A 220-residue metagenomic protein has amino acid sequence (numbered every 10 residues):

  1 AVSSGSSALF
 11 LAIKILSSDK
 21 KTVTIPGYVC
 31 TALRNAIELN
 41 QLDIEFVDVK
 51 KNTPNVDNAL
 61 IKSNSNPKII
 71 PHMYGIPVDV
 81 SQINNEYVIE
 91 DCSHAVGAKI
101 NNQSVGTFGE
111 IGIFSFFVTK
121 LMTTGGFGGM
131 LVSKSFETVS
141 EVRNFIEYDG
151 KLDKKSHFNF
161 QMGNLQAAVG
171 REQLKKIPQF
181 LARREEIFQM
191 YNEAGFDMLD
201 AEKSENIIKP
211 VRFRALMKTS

Functional and structural regions predicted by a protein language model:
A1-T22, L33-E38, F46: Phosphate-binding glycine-rich loop
A1-V2, I25, I70-P71: A short beta-strand submotif of the Rossmann-like class I SAM-dependent methyltransferase core that lines
G5-S6, D48, I69-P71, K99 (+1 more regions): PLP-dependent aminotransferase class I/II
A12-S17, V56-S65, V78-Y87, F188-M198 (+1 more regions): Alpha-helix C-terminal capping segments
P26-G27, E45-K50: Short beta->alpha connector loops at strand-helix junctions that form conserved, small/polar/Pro-enriched
Q41: Structured binding elements
K50-T124, M130-E137: Active-site phosphate-binding strand-loop segment of PLP-dependent enzymes
